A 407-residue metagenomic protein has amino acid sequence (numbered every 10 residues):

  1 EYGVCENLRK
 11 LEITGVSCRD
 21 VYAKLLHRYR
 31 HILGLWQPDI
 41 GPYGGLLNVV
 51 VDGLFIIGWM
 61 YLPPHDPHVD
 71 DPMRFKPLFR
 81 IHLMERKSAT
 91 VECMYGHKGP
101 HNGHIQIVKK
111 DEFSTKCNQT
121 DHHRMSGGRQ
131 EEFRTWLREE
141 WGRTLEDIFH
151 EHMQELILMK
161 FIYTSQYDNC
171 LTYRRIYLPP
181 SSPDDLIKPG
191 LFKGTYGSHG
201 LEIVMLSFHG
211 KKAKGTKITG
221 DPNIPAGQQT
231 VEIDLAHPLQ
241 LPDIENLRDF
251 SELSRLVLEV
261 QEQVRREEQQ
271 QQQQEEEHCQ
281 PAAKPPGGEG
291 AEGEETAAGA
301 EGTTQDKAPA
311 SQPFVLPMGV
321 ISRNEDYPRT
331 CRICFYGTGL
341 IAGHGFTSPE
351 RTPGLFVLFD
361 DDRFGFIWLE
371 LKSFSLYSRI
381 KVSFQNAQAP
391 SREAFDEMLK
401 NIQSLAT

Functional and structural regions predicted by a protein language model:
Y2-T407: Soluble ligand-binding/transfer domains with enclosed cavities or grooves
